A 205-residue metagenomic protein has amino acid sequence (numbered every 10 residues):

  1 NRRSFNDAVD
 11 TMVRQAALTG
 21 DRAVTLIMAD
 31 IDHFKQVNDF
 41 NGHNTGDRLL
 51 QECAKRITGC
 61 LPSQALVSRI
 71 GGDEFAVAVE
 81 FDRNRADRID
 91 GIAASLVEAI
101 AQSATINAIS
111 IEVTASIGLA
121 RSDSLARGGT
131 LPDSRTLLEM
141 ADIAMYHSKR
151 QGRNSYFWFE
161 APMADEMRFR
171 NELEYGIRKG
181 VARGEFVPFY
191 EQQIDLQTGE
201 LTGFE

Functional and structural regions predicted by a protein language model:
N1-T25, D32-P62, S68-G72, A76-V77 (+3 more regions): Conserved long alpha-helical elements within nucleotide-processing catalytic cores of c-di-GMP signaling and class III
R14, S95, E172-E185, E200-T202: Structural alpha-helical segments in enzyme catalytic/regulatory domains
A23, R135, N154, T202-E205: Short beta-strand edge/capping elements of PAS-family sensory modules
D39, E80-F81, R150, A161: Short, conserved catalytic or interaction motifs in soluble domains
R48-L49, A76-E98, S110-I111, L119 (+1 more regions): Short helix/loop segment flanking the catalytic signature motif in cyclic-nucleotide metabolism enzymes
V67, S95, A99, I109 (+6 more regions): Cyclic nucleotide signaling catalytic output domains
I111-A115, F186, F204: PAS and PAS-like sensory/regulatory domains
Y190-E205: A short, well-structured catalytic beta-strand-centered motif of the EAL phosphodiesterase domain for c-di-GMP
